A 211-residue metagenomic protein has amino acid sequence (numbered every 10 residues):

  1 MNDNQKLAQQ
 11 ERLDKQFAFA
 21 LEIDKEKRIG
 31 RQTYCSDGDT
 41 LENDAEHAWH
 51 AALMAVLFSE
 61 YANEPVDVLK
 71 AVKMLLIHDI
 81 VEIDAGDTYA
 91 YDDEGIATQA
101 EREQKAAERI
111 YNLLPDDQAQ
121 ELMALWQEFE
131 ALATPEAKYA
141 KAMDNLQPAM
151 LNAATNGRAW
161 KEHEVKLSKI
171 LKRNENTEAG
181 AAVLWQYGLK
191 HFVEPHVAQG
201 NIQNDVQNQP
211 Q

Functional and structural regions predicted by a protein language model:
M1-Q211: Alpha-helical, largely C-terminal catalytic domains that coordinate divalent metal ions via clustered Asp/Glu/His
